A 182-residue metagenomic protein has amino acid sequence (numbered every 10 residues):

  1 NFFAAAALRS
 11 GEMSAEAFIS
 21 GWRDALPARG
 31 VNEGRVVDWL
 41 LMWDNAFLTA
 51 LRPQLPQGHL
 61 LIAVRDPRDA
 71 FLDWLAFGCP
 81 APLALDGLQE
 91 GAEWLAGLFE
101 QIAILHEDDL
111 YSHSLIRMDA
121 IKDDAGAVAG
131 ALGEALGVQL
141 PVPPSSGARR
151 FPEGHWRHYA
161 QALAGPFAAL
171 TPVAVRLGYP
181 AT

Functional and structural regions predicted by a protein language model:
N1-P80, W94-L110, A162, A169 (+1 more regions): PAPS-dependent sulfotransferase catalytic domain
F2, D69, A120, H155-H158: Residue-level preference for alpha-helix termini and adjacent loops
S14, V36, G87-E90, R117: Conserved acidic
L41-W43, A120-D124: Acidic, metal-coordinating catalytic cores used for nucleic-acid/nucleotide bond scission and strand-transfer chemistry
T49, D123-A127: Short acidic alpha-helix initiation/capping motifs at coil-to-helix transition points, especially at protein N-termini
I62, L115-R117: Structural signal for conserved beta-strand scaffold positions within catalytic alpha/beta enzyme cores
P67-D69, K122, V142: Feature marks short, surface-exposed loop/turn motifs that line or immediately flank catalytic pockets and channel
W74-L88, L95-L115, G126-A127, A131-T182: PAPS-dependent sulfotransferases, especially Golgi type II membrane carbohydrate sulfotransferases
